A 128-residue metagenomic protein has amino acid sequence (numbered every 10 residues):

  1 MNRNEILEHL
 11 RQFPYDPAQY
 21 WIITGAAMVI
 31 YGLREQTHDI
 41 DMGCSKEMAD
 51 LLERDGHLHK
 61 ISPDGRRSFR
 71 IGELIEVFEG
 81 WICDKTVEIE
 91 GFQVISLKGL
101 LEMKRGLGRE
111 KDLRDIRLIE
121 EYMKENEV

Functional and structural regions predicted by a protein language model:
M1-V128: Compositionally biased terminal segments of proteins
